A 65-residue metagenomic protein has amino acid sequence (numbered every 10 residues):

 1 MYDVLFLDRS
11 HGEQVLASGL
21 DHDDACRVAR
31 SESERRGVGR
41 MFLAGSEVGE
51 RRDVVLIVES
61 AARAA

Functional and structural regions predicted by a protein language model:
Y2-D8: A short beta-strand micro-motif
D8-R9, G49: Acidic surface patches and DE-rich sequence motifs
S10-H11, G19-G45: A short, charged, amphipathic alpha-helix used as a generic interaction element across diverse proteins
E13-Q14, R51: Tryptophan-centered short beta-strand motifs
S33-A65: Short, mixed-charge low-complexity intrinsically disordered segments
